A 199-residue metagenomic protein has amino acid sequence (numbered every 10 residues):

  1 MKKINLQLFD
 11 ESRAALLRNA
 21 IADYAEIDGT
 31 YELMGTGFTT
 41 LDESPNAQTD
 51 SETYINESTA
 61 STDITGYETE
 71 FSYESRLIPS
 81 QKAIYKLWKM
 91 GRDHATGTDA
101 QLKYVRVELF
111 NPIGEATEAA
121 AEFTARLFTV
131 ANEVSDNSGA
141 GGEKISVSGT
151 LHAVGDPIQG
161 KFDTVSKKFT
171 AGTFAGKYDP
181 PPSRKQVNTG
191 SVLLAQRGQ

Functional and structural regions predicted by a protein language model:
M1-E11, Q199: N-terminal leader/targeting segments
D10-S80, V130-I145: Solvent-exposed edge beta-strands and adjacent loop segments that serve as assembly or binding interfaces
A14-A20, S148-V165: Short secondary-structure transition/capping segments
F38-E43, E108-Q159: Short beta-strand and beta-hairpin "edge-sheet" elements
S58-F128, Q159-T164: Extracellular/virion structural assembly segments
M90-T96, L127-V130, G149-H152, K168-T173: Short, low-complexity, polar/charged sequence segments that are solvent-exposed and flexible
G97-Q101, H152-Q159, F174-Y178: Glycine-rich loops and low-complexity Gly/Arg-rich segments that provide flexible linkers or classic glycine-based
F162-Q199: Intrinsically disordered, low-complexity terminal/linker regions enriched in Pro/Ser/Gly and acidic residues
